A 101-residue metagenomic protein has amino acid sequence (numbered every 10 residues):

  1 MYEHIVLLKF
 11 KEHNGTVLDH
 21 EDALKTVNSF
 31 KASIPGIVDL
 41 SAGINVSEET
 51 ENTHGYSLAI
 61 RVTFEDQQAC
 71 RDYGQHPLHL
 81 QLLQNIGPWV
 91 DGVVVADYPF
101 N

Functional and structural regions predicted by a protein language model:
M1-Y56, E65-D72, P99-N101: Short S/T/G/P-rich N-terminal loop/turn motif that feeds into the first structured element of a domain
F64-V93: C-terminal structural segments of small proteins and small subunits
G92-F100: C-terminal end-helix/capping segment
